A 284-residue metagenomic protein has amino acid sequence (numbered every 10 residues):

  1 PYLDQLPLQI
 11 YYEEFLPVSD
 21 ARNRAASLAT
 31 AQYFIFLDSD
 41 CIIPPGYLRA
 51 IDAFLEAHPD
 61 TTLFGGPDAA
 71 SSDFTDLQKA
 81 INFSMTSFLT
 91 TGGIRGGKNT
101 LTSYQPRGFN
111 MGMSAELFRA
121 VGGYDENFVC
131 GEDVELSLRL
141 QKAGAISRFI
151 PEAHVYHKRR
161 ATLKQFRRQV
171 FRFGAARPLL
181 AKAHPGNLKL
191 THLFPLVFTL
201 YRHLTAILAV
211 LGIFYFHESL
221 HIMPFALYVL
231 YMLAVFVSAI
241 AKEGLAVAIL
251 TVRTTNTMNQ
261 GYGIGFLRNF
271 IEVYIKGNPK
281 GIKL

Functional and structural regions predicted by a protein language model:
P1-L16: Acidic donor-binding segment of Leloir-type glycosyltransferases
E13-A29, A50, L101, Q105-F109: Glycine-rich, basic loop-to-helix element that forms the pyrophosphate-binding segment of sugar-nucleotide handling
F34: Short aromatic/hydrophobic "clamp" motif used to bind/position activated sugar donors
D38-I42: The conserved acidic donor/metal-binding loop of glycosyltransferases
G46-K79, K158: Conserved donor NDP-sugar-binding/catalytic core segment of glycosyltransferases
G66-S72, I81-Y104, G108, R119 (+1 more regions): Short, flexible, basic/aromatic active-site loop/helix in glycosyltransferases
N127-L188: Catalytic donor/gating beta->alpha subdomain of glycosyltransferases that bind UDP-sugars
F198-I275: Membrane-embedded multi-pass helical conduit in multi-pass membrane proteins, especially envelope-biosynthetic
